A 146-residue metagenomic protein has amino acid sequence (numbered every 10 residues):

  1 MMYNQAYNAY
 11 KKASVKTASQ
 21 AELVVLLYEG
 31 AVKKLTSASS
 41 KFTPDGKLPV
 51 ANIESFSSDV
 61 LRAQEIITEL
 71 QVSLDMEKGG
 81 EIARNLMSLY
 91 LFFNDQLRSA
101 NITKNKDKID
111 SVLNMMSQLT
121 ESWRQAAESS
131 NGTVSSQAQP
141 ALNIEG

Functional and structural regions predicted by a protein language model:
M1-S37, P44-P49, S55-R62, T68 (+3 more regions): N-terminal intrinsically disordered, cationic/polar leader segments that include organellar targeting peptides
